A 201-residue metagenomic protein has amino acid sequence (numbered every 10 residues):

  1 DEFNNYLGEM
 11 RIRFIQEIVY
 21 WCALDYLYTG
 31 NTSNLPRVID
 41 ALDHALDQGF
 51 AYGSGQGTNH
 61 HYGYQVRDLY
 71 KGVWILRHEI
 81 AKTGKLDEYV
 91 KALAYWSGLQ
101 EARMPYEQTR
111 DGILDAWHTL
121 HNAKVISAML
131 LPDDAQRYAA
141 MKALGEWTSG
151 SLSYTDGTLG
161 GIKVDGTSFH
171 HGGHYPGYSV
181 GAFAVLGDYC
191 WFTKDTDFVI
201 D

Functional and structural regions predicted by a protein language model:
D1-D201: Aromatic-lined, polymer-binding surfaces characteristic of secreted/periplasmic polysaccharide-degrading enzymes
